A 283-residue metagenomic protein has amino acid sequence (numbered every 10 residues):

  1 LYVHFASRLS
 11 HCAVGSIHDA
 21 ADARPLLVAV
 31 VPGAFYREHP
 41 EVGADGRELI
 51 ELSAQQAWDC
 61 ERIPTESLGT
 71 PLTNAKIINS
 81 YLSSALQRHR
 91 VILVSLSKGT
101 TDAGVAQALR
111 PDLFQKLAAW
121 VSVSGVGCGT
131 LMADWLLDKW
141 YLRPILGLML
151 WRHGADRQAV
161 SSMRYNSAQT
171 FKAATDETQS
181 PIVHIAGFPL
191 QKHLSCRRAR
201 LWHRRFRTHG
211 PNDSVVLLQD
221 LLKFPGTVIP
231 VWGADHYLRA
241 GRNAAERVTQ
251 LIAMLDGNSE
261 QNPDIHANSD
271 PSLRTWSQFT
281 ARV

Functional and structural regions predicted by a protein language model:
L1-H4: Helix-enriched interaction subdomains in cytosolic or periplasmic regions, typified by TIR/SEFIR signaling/NADase cores
A6-D19: A short, compositionally biased domain-edge/stem linker segment
D19-V91, L146-L150: Active-site catalytic motif of lipid deacylating hydrolases and related acyltransferases
A29, E61, A119-V121, V183-A186 (+1 more regions): Hydrophobic/aromatic beta-strand patches that form the interior of the parallel beta-sheet core in alpha/beta enzyme
V31-A34, L96-S97, G125, G187: Glycine-rich His-Gly loop
V42, T130-L136, H193-A199: Short aromatic-enriched loop/helix-cap "lid" or pocket-rim segments at secondary-structure transitions that line
K76-T175: Serine-dependent carboxylesterase/thioesterase catalytic core of lipase-like alpha/beta-hydrolase/SGNH enzymes
E177-V283: C-terminal catalytic-base region of ester-bond hydrolases, centering on the histidine of the charge-relay
